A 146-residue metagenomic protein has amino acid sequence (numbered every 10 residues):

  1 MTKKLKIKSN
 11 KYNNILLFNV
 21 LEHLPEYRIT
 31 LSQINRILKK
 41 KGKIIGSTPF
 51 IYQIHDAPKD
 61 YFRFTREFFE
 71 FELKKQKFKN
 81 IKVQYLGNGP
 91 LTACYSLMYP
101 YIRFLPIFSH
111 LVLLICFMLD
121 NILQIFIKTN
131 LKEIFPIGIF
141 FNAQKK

Functional and structural regions predicted by a protein language model:
M1-H55, R66-E70, F141-Q144: Conserved SAM-binding loop
H23, F62, K132-E133: Aromatic-acidic/polar surface patches that form glycan- and anion
I29-S32, K59-F62, M98: Short, glycine/charged-enriched secondary-structure capping and boundary segments
G42, F78-K79: A structural micro-motif
Y52-I54, G87-P90: Feature marks short, surface-exposed loop/turn motifs that line or immediately flank catalytic pockets and channel
Y61-K77, V83: Short alpha-helix
Q76-F78, K145-K146: A structural motif corresponding to the C-terminal end of an alpha-helix and its immediate exit/capping segment
P90-K146: A C-terminal cap/extension of S-adenosyl-L-methionine-dependent methyltransferases that defines the acceptor-substrate
